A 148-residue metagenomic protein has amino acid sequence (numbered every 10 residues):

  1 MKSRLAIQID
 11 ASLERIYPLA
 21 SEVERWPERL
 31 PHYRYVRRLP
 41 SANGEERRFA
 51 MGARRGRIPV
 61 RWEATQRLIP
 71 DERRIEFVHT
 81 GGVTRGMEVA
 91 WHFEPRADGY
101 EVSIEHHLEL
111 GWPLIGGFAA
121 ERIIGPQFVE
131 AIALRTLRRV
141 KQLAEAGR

Functional and structural regions predicted by a protein language model:
M1-E45, R148: Hydrophobic ligand-binding cavity/cleft-lining segments
R4-A6, R61-T65, E88-A90: Well-ordered beta-strand positions in beta-sheet-rich domains
A6-D10, R37, R67, H92 (+1 more regions): Generic structural detector for well-ordered beta-strands
D10-L13, D71-E72, R96-D98: Short loop segments at secondary-structure junctions
S12-P18, F128, I132, T136: Short amphipathic alpha-helical segments
S21, R48, F93: Localized chelating/binding microdomains that coordinate divalent metal ions or stabilize phosphate-bearing
P27-E28, R37-T84, E101, L134-R148: Glycine-rich portal/gate segments that line the openings of hydrophobic small-molecule binding cavities
V78-L134: Beta-strand/loop substructures that line and gate deep hydrophobic ligand-binding cavities in soluble
